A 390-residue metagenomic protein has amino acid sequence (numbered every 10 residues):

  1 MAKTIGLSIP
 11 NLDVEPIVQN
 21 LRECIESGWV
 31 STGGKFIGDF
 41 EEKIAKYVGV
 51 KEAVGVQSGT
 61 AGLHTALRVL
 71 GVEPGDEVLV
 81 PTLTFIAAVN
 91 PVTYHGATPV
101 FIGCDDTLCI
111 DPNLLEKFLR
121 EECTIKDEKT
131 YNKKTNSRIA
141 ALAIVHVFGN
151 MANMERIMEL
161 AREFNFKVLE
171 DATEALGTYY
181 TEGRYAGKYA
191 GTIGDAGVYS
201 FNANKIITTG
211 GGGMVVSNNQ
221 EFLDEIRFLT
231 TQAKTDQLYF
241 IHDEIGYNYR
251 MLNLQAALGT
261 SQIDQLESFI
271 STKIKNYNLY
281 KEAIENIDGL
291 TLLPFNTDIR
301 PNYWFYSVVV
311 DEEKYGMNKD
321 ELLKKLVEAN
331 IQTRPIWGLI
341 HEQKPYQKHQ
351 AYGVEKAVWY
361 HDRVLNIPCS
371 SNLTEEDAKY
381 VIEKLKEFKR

Functional and structural regions predicted by a protein language model:
M1-V69, E73, I144, R162 (+3 more regions): Conserved PLP-binding active-site segment in aminotransferase class I/II-type PLP enzymes
G38-E42, V50-K51, N113, I125-S137 (+6 more regions): PLP-dependent aminotransferase class I/II
V54, L79, V100, V168-L169 (+3 more regions): Structural detector of well-ordered beta-strand residues that form the stable sheet scaffold of enzyme domains
G62-L67, A88, G213, G259: Buried hydrophobic packing segments
R68, V72-V147, M151-E163, K167-Y179: PLP-dependent aminotransferase-like
E170-I207, L238-I241, T291: Conserved active-site segment immediately N-terminal to the catalytic lysine that forms the internal aldimine
T192-T230: Active-site PLP attachment segment
